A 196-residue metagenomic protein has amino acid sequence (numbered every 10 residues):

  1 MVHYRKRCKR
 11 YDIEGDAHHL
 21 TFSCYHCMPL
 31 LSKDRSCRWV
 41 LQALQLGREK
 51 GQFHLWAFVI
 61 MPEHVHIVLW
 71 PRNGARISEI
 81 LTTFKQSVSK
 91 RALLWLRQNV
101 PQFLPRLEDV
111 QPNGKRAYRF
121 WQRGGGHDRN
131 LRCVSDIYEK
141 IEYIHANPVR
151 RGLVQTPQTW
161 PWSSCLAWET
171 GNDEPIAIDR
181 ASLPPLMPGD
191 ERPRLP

Functional and structural regions predicted by a protein language model:
M1-P196: Short catalytic/metal-binding and nucleic-acid-binding patches
